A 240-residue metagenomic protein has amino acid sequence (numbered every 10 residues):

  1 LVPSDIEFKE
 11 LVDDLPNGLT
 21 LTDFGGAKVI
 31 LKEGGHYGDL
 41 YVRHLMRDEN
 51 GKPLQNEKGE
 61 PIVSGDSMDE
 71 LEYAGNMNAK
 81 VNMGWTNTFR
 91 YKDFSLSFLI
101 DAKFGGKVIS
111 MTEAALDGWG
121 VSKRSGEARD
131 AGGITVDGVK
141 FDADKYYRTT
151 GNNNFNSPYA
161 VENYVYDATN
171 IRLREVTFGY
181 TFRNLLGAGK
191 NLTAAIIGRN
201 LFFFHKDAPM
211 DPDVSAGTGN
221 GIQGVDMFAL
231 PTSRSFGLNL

Functional and structural regions predicted by a protein language model:
L1-M77, K206: Conserved small-residue
L1-S4, R90, D101-K103, I197-L201: Outer-membrane beta-barrel pore domains and translocons
D5-L19, G106-I134, F204-V214: Outer-membrane beta-barrel and related beta-rich outer-membrane complex signature in Gram-negative bacteria
G25-A27, G65-Y73, N156-Y164, G219-V225: Extracytoplasmic loops and strand-loop junctions of Gram-negative outer membrane beta-barrel proteins
D93-F98, L185-L186: Repeated loop/turn-to-beta-strand initiation elements of outer-membrane beta-barrel proteins
F98, A194-I196, L240: Membrane-embedded beta-strand positions of outer-membrane beta-barrel proteins
K103-T193, I197-R199: Extracytoplasmic gating/loop element in the C-terminal half of outer-membrane beta-barrel translocons and assembly
T232-L240: Outer-membrane beta-barrel "beta-signal"
